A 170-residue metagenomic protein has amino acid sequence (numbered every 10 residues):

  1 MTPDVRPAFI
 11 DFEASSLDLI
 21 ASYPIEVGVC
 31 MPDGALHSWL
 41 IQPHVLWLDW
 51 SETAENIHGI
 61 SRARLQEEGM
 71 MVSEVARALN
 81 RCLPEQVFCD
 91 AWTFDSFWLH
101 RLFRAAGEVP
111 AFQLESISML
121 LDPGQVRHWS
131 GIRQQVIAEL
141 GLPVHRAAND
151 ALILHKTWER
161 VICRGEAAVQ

Functional and structural regions predicted by a protein language model:
M1-I10, I162-Q170: N-terminal accessory regions of nucleic-acid-interacting proteins
T2-F97, I137, G141: Conserved non-catalytic scaffold segment of RNase H-like nuclease domains
L46-D49, E55, R62-L65, S116-H155: Active-site-proximal helix-loop-helix substrate-binding element of RNase H-like nuclease domains
R64, V109, R164-A168: Generic macromolecular interface patches on structured domains
N80-R81, A105-A106, Q125: Alpha-helix boundary/capping detector
Q86-T93, F97-L102, I132-Q170: Acidic, Mg2+-coordinating catalytic module of metal-dependent nucleases/exonucleases that use a two-metal-ion mechanism
F103-E115: A short alpha->loop->secondary-structure connector
